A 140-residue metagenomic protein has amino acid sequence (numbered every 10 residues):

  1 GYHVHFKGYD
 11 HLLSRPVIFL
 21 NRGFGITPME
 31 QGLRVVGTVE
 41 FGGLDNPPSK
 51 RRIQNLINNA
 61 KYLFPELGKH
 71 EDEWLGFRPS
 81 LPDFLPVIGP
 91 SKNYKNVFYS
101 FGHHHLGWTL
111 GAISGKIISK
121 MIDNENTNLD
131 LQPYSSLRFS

Functional and structural regions predicted by a protein language model:
G1-K95: Active-site substrate-recognition segment that forms the wall of the catalytic cavity or substrate channel
V87, K92-S140: C-terminal lid/capping helical subdomain adjacent to the catalytic/cofactor pocket in oxidative enzymes
